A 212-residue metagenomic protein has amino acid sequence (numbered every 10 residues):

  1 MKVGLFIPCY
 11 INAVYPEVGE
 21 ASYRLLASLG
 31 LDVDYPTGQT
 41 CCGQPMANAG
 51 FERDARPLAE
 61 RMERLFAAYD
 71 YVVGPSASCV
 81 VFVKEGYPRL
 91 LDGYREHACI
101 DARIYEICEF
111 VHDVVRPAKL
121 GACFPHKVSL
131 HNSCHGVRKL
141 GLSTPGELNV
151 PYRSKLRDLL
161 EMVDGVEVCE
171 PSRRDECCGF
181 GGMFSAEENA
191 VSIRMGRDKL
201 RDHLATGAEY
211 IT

Functional and structural regions predicted by a protein language model:
M1-T212: Iron-sulfur cluster-binding electron-transfer modules in prokaryotic oxidoreductases
